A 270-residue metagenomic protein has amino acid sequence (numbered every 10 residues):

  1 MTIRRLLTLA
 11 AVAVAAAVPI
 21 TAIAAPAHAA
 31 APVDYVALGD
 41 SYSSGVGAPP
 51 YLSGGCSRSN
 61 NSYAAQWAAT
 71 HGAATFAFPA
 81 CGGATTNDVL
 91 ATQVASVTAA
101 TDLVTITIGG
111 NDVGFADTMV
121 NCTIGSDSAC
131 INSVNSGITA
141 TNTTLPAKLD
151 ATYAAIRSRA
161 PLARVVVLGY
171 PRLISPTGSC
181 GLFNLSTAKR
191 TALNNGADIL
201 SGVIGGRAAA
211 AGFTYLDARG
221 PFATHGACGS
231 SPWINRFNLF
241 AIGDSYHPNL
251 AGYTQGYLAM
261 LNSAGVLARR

Functional and structural regions predicted by a protein language model:
M1-A29: Secretory targeting and sorting signals
A24-D34, V89-I106, D150-R164, L261-R269: Short amphipathic alpha-helices and their capping/turn segments at secondary-structure boundaries
A29-A80, A95: Serine-esterase "nucleophile elbow" of acetyl-processing enzymes
D34-G39, S43-G45, T75-A80, D102-T107 (+3 more regions): Structural recognition of the beta-strand scaffold that forms the well-ordered cores of secreted hydrolase catalytic
S53-N61, S128-T144, T187-D198, G243: A short acidic, glycine-rich active-site loop that binds or catalyzes chemistry on phosphate/adenosine moieties
A69-T75, A147-R164, I199-D217: A structural motif corresponding to the C-terminal end of an alpha-helix and its immediate exit/capping segment
D88-T141: Oxyanion-hole/transition-state-stabilizing segment in secreted/luminal serine hydrolases and related acyltransferases
P171-R270: Catalytic His-Asp segment of secreted/periplasmic serine-dependent ester chemistry enzymes
